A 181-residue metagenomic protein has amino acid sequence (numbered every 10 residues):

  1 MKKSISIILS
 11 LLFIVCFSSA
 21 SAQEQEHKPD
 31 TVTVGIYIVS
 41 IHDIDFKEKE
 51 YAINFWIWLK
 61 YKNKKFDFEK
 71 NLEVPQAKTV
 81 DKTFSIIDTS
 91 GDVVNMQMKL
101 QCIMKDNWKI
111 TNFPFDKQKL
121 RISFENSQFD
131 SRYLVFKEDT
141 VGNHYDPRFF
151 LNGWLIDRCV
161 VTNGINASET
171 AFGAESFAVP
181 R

Functional and structural regions predicted by a protein language model:
M1-L9: Bacterial N-terminal signal peptides that target proteins for export
K2, C16-S18: Generic signature of intrinsically disordered, low-complexity, basic-rich segments and short cationic peptides
S4-I5, S21-E24: Terminal, compositionally biased non-globular sequences in eukaryotic proteins
I8-C16: Bacterial N-terminal signal peptides
Q23-R181: Soluble non-transmembrane domains of integral membrane proteins
